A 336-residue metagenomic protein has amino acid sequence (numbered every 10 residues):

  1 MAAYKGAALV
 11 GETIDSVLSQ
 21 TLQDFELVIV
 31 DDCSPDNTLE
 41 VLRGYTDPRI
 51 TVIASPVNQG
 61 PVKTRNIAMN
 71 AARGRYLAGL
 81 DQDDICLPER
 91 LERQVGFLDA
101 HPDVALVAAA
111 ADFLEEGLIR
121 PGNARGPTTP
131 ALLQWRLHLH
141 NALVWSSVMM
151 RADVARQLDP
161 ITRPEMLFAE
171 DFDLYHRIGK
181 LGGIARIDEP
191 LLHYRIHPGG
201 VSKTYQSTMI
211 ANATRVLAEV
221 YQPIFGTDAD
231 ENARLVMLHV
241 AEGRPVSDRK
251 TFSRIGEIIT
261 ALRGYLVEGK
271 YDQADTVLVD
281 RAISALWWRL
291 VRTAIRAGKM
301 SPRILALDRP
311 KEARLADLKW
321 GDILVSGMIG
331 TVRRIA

Functional and structural regions predicted by a protein language model:
A8-G11, D36-G44, I85, E89: Acidic helix N-cap motif at the loop->helix transition within catalytic regions of sugar-transfer enzymes
D15-D24: Short, acidic, metal-binding catalytic loop of nucleotide-sugar glycosyltransferases
S16, D31-E40, V57, D81: A conserved acidic beta->alpha catalytic loop
S55-A72, R93: Glycine-rich, basic loop-to-helix element that forms the pyrophosphate-binding segment of sugar-nucleotide handling
N70, A109, P127-E242: Conserved nucleotide-sugar donor-binding catalytic segment
L77: Short aromatic/hydrophobic "clamp" motif used to bind/position activated sugar donors
E89-G122: Conserved donor NDP-sugar-binding/catalytic core segment of glycosyltransferases
D159, I196-A336: C-terminal subregions of glycosyltransferases and related glycan-biosynthesis enzymes
